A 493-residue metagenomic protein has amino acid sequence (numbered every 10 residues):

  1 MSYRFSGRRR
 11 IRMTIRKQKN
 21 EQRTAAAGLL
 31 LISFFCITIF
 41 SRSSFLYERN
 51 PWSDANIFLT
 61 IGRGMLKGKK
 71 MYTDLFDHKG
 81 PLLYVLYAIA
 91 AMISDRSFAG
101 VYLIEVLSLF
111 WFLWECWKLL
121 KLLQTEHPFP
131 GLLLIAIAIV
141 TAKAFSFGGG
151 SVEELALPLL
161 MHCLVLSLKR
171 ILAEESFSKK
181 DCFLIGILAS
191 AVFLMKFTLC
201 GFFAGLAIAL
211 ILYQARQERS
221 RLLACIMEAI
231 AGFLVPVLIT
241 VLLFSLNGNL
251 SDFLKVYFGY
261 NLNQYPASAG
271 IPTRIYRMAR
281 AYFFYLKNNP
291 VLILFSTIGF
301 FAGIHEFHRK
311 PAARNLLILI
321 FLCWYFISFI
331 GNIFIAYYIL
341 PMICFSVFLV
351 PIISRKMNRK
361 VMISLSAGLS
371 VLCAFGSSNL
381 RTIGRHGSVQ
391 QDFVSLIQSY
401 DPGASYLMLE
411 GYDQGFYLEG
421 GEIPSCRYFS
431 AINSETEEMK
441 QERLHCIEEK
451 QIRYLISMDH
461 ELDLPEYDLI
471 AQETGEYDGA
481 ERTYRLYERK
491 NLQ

Functional and structural regions predicted by a protein language model:
I32-F35, W114, K287-Y325: Hydrophobic, aromatic-rich transmembrane alpha-helices and their immediate juxtamembrane boundary segments
L103-Q124, H162: Transmembrane-helix motifs of polytopic, lipid-linked glycan transferases
C116-V140, L157-P158: Transmembrane-helix signature of polytopic, membrane-embedded enzymes that assemble or transfer cell-envelope glycans
K121-E126, M161-L184, V291-L292, T297-A313 (+1 more regions): Membrane-interface transmembrane helices that cradle and orient dolichyl/undecaprenyl
F145-L155, I335-A336: Short acidic/glycine- and proline-prone juxtamembrane loop motifs at membrane-interface regions of multi-pass membrane
K180-I208, V235, F321-I330: Membrane-interface alpha helices of multi-pass inner-membrane proteins
G201, Y325-K360: Hydrophobic/aromatic-rich transmembrane helices and adjacent perimembrane loops
T382-E437, Q441-D463: Short periplasmic/luminal acceptor-recognition loop of GT-C membrane glycosyltransferases, typified by
